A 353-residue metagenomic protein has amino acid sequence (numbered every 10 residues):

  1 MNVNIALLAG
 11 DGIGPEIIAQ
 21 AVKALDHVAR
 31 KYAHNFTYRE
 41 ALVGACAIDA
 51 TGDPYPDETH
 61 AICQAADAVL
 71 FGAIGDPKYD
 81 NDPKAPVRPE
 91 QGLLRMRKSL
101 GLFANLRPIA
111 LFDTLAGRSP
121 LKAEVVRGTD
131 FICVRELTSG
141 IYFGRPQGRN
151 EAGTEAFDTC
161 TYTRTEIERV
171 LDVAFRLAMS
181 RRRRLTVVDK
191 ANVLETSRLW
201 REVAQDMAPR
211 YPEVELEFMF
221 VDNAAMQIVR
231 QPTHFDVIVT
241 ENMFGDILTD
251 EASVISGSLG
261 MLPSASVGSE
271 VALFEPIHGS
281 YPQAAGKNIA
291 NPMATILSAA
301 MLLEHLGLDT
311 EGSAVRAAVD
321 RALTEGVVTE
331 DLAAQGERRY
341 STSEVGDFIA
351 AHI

Functional and structural regions predicted by a protein language model:
A6-K23, H27-A29, A152-D222, H234: Glycine-rich phosphate/diphosphate-binding loop of Rossmann-like nucleotide-binding domains
D11-G14, D67, V134, A174 (+4 more regions): Buried hydrophobic positions in well-ordered alpha/beta secondary-structure cores of metabolic enzymes
A21, L25, A204, T295-L303 (+1 more regions): Buried hydrophobic packing segments
A33-D57, M226-I228: N-terminal beta-loop-helix "entrance" segment that forms/cooperates in small-molecule cofactor or anionic ligand
G44, T114, M219-M226: Short acidic loop-to-helix transition motifs that present clustered carboxylates
A45-I48, V87, V229-V328: Glycine-rich phosphate/nucleotide-binding loop
D49-F157, M243-G245: N-terminal glycine-rich phosphate/adenylate-binding segment common to multiple enzyme folds
T138, F143-L185, A191-V193, A314 (+1 more regions): Glycine-rich phosphate/pyrophosphate-binding loop and the adjoining helix
